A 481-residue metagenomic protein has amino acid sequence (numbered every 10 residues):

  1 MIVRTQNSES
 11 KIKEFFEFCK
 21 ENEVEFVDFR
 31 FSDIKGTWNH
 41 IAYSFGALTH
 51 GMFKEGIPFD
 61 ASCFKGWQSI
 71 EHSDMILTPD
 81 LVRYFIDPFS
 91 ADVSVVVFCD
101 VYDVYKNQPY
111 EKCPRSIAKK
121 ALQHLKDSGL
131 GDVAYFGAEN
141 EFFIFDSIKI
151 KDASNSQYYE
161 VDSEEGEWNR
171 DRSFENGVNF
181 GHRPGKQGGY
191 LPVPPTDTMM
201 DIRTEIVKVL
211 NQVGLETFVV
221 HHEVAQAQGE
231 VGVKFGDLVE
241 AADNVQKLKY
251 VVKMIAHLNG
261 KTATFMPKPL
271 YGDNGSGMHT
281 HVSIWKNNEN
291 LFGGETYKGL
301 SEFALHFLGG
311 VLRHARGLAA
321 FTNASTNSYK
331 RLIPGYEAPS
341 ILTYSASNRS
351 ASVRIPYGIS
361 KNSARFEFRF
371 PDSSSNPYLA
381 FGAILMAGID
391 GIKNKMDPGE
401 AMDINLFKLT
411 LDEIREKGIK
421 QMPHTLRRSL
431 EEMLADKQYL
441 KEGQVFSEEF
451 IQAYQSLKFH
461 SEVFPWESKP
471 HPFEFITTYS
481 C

Functional and structural regions predicted by a protein language model:
M1-C481: Glycine-rich, acidic/polar active-site loops that bind/position phosphate-bearing ligands
